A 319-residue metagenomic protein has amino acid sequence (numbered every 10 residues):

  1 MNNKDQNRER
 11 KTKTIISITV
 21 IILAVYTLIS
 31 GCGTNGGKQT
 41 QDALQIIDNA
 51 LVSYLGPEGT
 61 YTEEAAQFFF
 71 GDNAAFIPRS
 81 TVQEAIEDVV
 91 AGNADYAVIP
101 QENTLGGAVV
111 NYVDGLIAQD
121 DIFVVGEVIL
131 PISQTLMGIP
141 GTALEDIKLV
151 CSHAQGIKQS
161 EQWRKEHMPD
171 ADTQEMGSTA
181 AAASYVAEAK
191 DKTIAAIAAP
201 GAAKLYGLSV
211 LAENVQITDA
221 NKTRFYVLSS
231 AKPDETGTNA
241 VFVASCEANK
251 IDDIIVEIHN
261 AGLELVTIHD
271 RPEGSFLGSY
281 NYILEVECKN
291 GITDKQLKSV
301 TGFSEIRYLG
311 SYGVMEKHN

Functional and structural regions predicted by a protein language model:
M1-T12: N-terminal secretory signal peptides that target proteins for export/translocation
T14-N319: Domain-level signature for soluble enzymes in the chorismate/prephenate branch of the shikimate pathway
